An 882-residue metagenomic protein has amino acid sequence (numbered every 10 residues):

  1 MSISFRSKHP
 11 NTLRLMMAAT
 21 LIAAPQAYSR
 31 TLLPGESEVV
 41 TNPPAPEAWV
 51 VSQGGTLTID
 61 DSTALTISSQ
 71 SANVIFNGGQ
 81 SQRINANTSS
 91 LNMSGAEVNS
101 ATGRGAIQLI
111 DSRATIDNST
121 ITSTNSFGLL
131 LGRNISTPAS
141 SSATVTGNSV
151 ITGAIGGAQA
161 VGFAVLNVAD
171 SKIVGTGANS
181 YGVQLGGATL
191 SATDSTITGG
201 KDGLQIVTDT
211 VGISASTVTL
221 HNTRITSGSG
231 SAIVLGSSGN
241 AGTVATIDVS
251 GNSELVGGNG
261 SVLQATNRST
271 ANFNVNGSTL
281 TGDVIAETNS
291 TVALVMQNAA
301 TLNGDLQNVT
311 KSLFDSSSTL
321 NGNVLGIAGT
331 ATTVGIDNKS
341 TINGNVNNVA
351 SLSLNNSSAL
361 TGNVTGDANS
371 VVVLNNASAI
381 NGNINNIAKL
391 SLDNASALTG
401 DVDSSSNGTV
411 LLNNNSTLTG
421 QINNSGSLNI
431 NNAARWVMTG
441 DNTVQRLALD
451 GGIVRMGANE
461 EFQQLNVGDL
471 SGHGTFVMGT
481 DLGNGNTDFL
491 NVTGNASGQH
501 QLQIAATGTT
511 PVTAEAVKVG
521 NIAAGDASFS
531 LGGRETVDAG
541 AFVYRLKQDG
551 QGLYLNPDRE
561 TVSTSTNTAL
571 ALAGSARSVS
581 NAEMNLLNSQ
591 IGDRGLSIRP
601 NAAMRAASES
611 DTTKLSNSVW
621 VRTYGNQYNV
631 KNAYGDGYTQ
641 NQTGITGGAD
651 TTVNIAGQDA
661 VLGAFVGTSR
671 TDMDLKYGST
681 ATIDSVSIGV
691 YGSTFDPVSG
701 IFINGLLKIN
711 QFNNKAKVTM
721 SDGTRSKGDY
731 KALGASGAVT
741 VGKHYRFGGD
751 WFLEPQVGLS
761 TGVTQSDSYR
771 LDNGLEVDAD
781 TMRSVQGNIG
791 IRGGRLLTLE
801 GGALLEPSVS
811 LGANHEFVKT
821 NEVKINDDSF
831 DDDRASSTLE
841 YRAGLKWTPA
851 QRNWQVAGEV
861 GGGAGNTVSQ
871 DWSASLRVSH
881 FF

Functional and structural regions predicted by a protein language model:
M1-Y28: Gram-negative bacterial Sec-dependent N-terminal signal peptides
E38-P46, V50-V51, T56-S68, N73-R83 (+18 more regions): Beta-strand-rich solenoid/repeat architectures in extracellular/passenger domains of polysaccharide-targeting enzymes
I67-S68, T291-L294, L302-D315, L320-N338 (+5 more regions): Extracellular beta-solenoid/beta-roll
S140, S180, A215, G230 (+17 more regions): Transmembrane beta-barrel architecture of outer membranes
R435, T493, E609-S610, N641 (+9 more regions): Transmembrane beta-barrel domains of outer membrane proteins
S563-G748, L753, E859-G861, N866-S873: Outer membrane beta-barrel translocator domains of Type V secretion systems
T671-T682, F712-A735, G762-G787, E816-I825 (+2 more regions): Extracellular/periplasm-exposed beta-strand and loop segments of Gram-negative cell-envelope proteins, dominated by
T694, E776-F882: Outer membrane beta-barrel transmembrane domains
